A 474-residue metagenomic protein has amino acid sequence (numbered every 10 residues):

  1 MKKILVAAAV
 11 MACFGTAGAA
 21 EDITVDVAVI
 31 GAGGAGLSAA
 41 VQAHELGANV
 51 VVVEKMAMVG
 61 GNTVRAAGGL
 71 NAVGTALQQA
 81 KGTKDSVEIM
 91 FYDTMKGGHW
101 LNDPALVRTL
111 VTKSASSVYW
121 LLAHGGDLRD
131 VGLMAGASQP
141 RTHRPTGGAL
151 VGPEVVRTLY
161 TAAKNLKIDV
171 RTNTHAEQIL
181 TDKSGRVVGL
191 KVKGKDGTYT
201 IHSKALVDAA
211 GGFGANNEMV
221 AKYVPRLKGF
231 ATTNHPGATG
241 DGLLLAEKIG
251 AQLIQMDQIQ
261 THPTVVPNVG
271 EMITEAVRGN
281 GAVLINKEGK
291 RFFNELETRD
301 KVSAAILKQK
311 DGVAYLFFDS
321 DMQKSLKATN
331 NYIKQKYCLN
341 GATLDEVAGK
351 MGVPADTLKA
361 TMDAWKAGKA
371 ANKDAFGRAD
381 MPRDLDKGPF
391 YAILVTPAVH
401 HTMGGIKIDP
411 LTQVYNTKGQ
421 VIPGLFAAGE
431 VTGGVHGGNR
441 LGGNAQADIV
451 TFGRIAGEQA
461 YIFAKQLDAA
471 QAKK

Functional and structural regions predicted by a protein language model:
M1-A20: Gram-negative bacterial Sec-dependent N-terminal signal peptides
E21-A35, V51: Beta1/beta-strand and adjacent pyrophosphate-binding region of the FAD-binding site in flavoprotein oxidoreductases
A48-N49, K55-D169, N173-Q178, E218 (+2 more regions): Conserved N-terminal/central alpha/beta ligand/cofactor-binding core
G147-K204, L243, E247-I249: Helical element adjacent to the flavin cofactor pocket in flavoenzyme catalytic cores
Q178, T357-N439: A glycine-rich dinucleotide-binding beta-alpha-beta segment and adjacent secondary-structure elements that constitute
G194, I201-V265, F452-I455: Glycine-rich loop(s) and the adjacent beta-strand/alpha-helix scaffold that form part
L243-E247, A251-A355: An anion/pyrophosphate-binding glycine-rich loop and adjacent beta-alpha core in soluble alpha-beta enzymes
L245-Q252, K359, I449-A469: Internal hydrophobic alpha-helix adjacent to the cofactor/substrate pocket in enzyme cavities
